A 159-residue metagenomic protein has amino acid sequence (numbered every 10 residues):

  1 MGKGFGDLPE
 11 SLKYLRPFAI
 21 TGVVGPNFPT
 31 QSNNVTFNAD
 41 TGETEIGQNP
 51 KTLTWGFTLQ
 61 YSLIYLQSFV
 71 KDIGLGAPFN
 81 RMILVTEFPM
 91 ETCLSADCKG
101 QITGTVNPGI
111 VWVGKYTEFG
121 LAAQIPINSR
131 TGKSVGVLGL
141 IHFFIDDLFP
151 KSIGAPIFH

Functional and structural regions predicted by a protein language model:
M1-K3, P26, W55-Y61, P108-W112 (+2 more regions): Residues on the lipid-exposed face of transmembrane beta-strands in outer-membrane beta-barrel proteins
G6-F18, I64-M82, D147-H159: Short loop/turn motifs that connect adjacent beta-strands in outer-membrane beta-barrel proteins
K13-V24, W55, F69, M82-T86 (+3 more regions): Transmembrane beta-strands of outer-membrane beta-barrel proteins
V23-I83: A mid-sequence, solvent-exposed acidic-amphipathic segment
V24-T30, L63-Y65, F88-L94, G114-Y116 (+2 more regions): Transmembrane beta-strands of outer-membrane beta-barrel pores
Q31-T44, V70-I73, L94-G104, T131-L138 (+1 more regions): Outer-membrane beta-barrel translocator domains and adjoining extracellular loop/strand segments of Gram-negative
G47-W55, N80, M90, G100-V106 (+1 more regions): Residues that define the transmembrane beta-barrel architecture of outer-membrane proteins
F57-Y61, S134-H159: Outer-membrane beta-barrel "beta-signal"
